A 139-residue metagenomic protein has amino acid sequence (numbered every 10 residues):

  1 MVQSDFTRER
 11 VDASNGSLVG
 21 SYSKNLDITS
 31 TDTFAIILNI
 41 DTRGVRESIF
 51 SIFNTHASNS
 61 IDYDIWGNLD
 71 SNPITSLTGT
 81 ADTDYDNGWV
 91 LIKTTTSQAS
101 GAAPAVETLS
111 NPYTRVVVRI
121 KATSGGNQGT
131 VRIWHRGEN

Functional and structural regions predicted by a protein language model:
M1-T31, S51, D86, R119 (+1 more regions): Extended, low-complexity segments enriched in Ser/Thr/Gly and acidic residues that occur primarily in surface-exposed
Y22-R43, H56-S60, I74-T80, T96-V106 (+1 more regions): Surface-exposed ligand/attachment interfaces on beta-rich extracellular proteins
V45-I52, T108-T130: Noncatalytic modules at the cell exterior or secretory-pathway interfaces, chiefly beta-strand-rich lectin/adhesion
D62-W66, R132-W134: Beta-strand signatures of extracellular beta-sandwich domains
L69-V90: Acidic Ser/Thr/Pro-rich low-complexity disordered segments that often serve as glycosylated linkers/stalks around
D70, T123-G125, E138: Short coil/turn motifs at secondary-structure junctions
D84-P112: Noncatalytic accessory or regulatory domains flanking protease catalytic cores in secreted, cell-surface, and selected
N127-N139: Exposed low-complexity, polar/acidic, P/S/T/G-rich flexible segments that act as propeptides, protease-susceptible
